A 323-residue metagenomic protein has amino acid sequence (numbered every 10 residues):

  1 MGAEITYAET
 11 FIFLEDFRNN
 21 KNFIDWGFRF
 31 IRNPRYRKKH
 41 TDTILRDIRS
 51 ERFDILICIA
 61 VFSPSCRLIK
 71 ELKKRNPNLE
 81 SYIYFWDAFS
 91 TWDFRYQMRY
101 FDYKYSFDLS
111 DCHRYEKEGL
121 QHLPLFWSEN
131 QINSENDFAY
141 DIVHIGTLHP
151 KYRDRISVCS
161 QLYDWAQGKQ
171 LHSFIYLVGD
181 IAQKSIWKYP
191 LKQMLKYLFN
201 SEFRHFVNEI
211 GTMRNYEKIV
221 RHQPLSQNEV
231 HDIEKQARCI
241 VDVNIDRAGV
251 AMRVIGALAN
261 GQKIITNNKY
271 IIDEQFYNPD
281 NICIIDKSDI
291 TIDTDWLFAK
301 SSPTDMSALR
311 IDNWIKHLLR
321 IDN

Functional and structural regions predicted by a protein language model:
M1-H40, A60, W92, Y96-A248 (+2 more regions): Nucleotide-sugar donor-binding catalytic core of glycosyltransferases
R46-S63: Short N-terminal targeting/anchoring amphipathic segment
A60, K73-A88, Y105: Active-site proximal beta-strand in glycosyltransferases
I69-P77, Y163, Q167: Surface-exposed amphipathic alpha-helices with a cationic face
L72-P77, Y96-Y100, D137, N260: Short, conserved loop/helix-junction motifs that constitute active-site signature segments in enzyme catalytic cores
V230-H231, I255-A259: Short alpha-helical segment that forms part of, or immediately flanks, the ligand-binding pocket in carbohydrate-active
P279-I285: A short acidic/histidine/glycine-rich donor-binding loop in glycosyltransferase catalytic cores
S288-N323: A charged, aromatic-enriched C-terminal amphipathic alpha-helix characteristic of glycosyltransferases across folds
